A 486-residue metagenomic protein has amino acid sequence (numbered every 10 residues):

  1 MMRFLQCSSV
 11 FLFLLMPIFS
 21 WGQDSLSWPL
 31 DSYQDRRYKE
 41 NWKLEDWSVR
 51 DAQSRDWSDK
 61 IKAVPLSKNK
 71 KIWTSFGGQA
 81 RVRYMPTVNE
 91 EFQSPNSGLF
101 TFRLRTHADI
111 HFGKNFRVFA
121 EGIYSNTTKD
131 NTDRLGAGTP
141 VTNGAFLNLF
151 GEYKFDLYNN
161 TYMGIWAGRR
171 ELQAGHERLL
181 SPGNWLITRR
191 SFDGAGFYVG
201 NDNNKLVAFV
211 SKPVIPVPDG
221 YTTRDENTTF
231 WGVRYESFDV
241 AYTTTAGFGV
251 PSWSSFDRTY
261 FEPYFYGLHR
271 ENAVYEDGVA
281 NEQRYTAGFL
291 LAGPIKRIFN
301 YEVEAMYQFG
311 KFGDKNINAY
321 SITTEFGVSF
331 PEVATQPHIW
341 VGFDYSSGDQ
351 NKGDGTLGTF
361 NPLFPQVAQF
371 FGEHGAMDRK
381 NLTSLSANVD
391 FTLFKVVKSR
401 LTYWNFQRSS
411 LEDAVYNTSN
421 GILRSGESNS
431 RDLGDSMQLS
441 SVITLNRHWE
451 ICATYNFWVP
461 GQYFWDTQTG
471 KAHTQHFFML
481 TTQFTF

Functional and structural regions predicted by a protein language model:
L15-P17: N-terminal signal peptide c-region/cleavage motif recognized by signal peptidases
F19-S94, I339, N351: N-terminal periplasmic/intermembrane-space "pro-region" immediately following the signal or transit peptide
L26-S27, R36-E45, V397, I443 (+1 more regions): Outer-membrane beta-barrel "beta-signal"
W28-S54, Q308, N316-E427, D466: Extracellular/periplasmic loop regions
S58-K62, V88-E91, T132-L135, E177-L180 (+6 more regions): Extracytoplasmic loops and strand-loop junctions of Gram-negative outer membrane beta-barrel proteins
P86-F102, H111-T161, R178-S181, G310-I317 (+3 more regions): Surface-exposed loop and membrane-interface regions of Gram-negative outer-membrane beta-barrel proteins
L157-I165, R178-G353, T392, N405 (+5 more regions): Signature for the C-terminal beta-barrel architecture of outer-membrane proteins
N446-T481, T485: Predominantly the C-terminal beta-signal and adjacent terminal strand-loop region of outer-membrane beta-barrel
